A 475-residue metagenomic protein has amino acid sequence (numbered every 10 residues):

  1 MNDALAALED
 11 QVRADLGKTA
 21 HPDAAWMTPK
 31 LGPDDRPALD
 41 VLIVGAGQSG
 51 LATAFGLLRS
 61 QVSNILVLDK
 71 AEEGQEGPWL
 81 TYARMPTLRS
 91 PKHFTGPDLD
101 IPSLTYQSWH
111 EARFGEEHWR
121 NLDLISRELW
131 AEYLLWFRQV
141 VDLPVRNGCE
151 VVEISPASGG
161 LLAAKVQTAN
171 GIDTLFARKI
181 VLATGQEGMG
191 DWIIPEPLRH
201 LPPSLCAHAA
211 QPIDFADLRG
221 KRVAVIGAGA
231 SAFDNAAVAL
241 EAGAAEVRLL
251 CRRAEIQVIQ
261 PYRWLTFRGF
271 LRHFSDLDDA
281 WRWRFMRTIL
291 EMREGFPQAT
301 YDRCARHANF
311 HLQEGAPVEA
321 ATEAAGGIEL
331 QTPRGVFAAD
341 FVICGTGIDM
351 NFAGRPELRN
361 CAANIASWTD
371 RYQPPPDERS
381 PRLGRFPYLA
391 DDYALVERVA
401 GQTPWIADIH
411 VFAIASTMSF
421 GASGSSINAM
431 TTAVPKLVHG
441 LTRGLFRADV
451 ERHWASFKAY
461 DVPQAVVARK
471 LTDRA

Functional and structural regions predicted by a protein language model:
M1-A71, W119-A230, D234-A242, R248-A475: Flavin (primarily FAD) cofactor-binding/catalytic cores of flavoenzymes
A4, I43, S49-A52, T87 (+3 more regions): Generic N-terminal leader segments that precede the first folded domain
F55-G56, S60, D69-K92, W109-R113 (+1 more regions): Core Rossmann-like FAD-binding/catalytic domain of the broad FAD-dependent monooxygenase superfamily
I65-K70, H93-H110, V336: A broadly structural signal marking compact, well-ordered functional cores that mediate small-ligand/cofactor/substrate
A71-D98, Q257-H273: Conserved N-terminal glycine-rich FAD pyrophosphate-binding loop of Rossmann-like flavoproteins
P97-A131: A conserved beta-strand/loop capping segment in the N-terminal third of enzymes that catalyze redox or closely related
